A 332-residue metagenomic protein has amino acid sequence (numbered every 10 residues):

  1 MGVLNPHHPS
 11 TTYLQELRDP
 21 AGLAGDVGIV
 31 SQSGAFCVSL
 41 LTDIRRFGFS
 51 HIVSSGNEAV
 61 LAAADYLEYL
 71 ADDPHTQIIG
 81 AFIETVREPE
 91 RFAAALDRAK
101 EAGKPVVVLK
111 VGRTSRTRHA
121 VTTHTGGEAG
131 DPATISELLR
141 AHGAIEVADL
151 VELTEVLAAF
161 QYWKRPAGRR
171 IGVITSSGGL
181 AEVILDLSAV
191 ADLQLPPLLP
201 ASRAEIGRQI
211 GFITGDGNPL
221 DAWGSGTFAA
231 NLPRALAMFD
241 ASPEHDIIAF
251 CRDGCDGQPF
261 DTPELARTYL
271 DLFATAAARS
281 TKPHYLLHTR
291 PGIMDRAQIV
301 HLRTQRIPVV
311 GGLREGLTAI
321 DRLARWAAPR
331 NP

Functional and structural regions predicted by a protein language model:
M1-P332: Catalytic-core regions of core metabolic enzymes, especially those transforming organic acids/acyl-group intermediates
